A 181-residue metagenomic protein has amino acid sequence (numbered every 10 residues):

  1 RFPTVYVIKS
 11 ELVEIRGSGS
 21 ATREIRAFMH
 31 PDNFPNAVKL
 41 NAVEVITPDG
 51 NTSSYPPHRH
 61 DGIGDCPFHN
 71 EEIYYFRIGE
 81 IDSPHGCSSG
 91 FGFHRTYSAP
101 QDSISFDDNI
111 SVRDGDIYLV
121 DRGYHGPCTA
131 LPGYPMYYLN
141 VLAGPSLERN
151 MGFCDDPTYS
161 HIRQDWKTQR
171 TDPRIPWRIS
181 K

Functional and structural regions predicted by a protein language model:
R1, S111-G133: Conserved metal-binding segment of the jelly-roll/cupin
R1-A27, P132, L139-K181: Double-stranded beta-helix
F2-I8, K39-N41, N51-H60, H85-C87 (+1 more regions): A short secondary-structure junction signal
E24-I73: A short glycine-rich, His/Asp/Glu-containing loop-to-beta-strand
E44-T47, C66-S105, S111, L119 (+2 more regions): Short, conserved beta-strand element in jelly-roll/cupin
G50-S54, I81-P84, P127, S146-E148: Short, acidic Gly/Pro/Ser/Thr-rich loop/turn segments
I63, D107, G126-P127: Generic recognition of flexible, low-complexity loop/linker segments
